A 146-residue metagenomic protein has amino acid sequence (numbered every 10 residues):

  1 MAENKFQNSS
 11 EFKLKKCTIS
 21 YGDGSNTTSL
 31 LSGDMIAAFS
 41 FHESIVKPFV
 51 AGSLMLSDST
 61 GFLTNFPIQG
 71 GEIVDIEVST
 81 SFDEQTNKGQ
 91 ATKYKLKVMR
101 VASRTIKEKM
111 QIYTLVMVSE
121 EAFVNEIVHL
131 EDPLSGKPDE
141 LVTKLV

Functional and structural regions predicted by a protein language model:
M1-H129: Assembly/oligomerization scaffold segments
V78, L145-V146: Hydrophobic, Leu/Ile/Phe/Ala-enriched alpha-helical segments that form helix-helix packing faces
A122-K144: Short acidic/polar beta-strand-loop edge motifs in secreted extracellular and Gram-negative envelope-associated
